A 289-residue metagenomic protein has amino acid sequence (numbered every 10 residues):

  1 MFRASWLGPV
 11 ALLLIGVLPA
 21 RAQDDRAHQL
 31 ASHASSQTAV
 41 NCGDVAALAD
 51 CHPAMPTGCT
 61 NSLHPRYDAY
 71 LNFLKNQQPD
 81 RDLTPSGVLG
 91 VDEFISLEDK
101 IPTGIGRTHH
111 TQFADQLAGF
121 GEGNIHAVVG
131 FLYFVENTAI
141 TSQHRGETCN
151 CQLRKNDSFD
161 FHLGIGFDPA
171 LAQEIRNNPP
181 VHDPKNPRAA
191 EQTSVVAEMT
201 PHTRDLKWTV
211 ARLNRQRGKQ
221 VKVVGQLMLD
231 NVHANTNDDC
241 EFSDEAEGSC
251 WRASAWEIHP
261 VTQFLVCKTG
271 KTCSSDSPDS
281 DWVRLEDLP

Functional and structural regions predicted by a protein language model:
M1-G8: Bacterial N-terminal signal peptides that target proteins for export
G8-V17: Bacterial N-terminal signal peptides
L18-A22: Sec/Tat signal peptide C-region and signal peptidase I cleavage site
Q23-P289: OB-fold and OB-like single-stranded nucleic-acid-recognition modules and their adjacent interaction interfaces
